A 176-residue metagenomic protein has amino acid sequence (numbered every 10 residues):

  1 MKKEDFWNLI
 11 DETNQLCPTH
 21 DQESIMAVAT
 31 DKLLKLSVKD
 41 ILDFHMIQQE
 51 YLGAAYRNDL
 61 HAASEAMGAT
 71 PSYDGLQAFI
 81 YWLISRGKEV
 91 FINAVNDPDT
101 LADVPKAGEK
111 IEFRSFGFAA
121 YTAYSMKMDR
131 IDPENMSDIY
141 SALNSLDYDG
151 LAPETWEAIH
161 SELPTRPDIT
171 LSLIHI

Functional and structural regions predicted by a protein language model:
M1-V38: N-terminal leader/targeting peptides and immediately adjacent processing regions
N8-E12, M46-A54, D74-E89, F118-M126: Short, hydrophobic/amphipathic alpha-helical patches that form generic packing surfaces within helical domains
K35-T70: A glycine-rich, hydrophobic loop/mini-helix early in the fold
R57-H61, K88-D97: Short, solvent-exposed secondary-structure capping/transition elements
G68-G75, E112: Secondary-structure capping and boundary motifs in well-ordered enzyme cores
F91-A123: An exposed acidic His-Trp-rich patch
R114-L146: Helix-rich interaction surfaces within compact, conserved domain-sized segments that mediate assembly or partner
I174-I176: Conserved small/polar residues in nucleotide/adenosyl-binding loops
